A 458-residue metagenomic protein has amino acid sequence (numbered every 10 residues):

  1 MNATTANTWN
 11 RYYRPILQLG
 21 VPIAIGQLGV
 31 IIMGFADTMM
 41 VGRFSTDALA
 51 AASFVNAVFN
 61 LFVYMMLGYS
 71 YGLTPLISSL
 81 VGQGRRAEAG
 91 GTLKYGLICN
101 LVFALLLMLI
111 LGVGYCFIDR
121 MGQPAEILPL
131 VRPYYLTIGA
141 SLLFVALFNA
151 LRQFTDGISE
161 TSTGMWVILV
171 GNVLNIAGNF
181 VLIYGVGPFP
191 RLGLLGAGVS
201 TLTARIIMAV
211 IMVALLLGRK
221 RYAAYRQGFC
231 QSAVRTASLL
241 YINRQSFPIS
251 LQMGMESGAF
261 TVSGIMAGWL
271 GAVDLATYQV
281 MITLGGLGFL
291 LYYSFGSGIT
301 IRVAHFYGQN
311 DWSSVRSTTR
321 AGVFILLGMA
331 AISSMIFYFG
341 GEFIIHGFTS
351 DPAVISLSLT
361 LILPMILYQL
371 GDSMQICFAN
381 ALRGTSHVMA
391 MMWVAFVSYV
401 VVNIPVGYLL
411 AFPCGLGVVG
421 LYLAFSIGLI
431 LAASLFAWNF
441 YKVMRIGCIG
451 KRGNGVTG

Functional and structural regions predicted by a protein language model:
M1-I23, I77-L143, F189-F247, V303-Y368 (+1 more regions): Short alpha-helical transmembrane segments in multi-pass integral membrane proteins
T8-M39, R43-F44, A57-G72, L76 (+5 more regions): N-terminal transmembrane alpha-helices
Q18-D37, T137, G171, A204-M208 (+4 more regions): Transmembrane helical elements of multi-pass membrane transporters/channels
L28, I32-A50, I118-A125, V181-L194 (+5 more regions): Helix-terminus/linker motif at the lipid-water interface of multi-pass membrane proteins
F35-M39, C116, A150-F154, A177-Y184 (+6 more regions): Alpha-helical transmembrane segments of multipass membrane proteins
T46-A57, V131, Y135, G198 (+3 more regions): Small-residue hotspots at the loop-to-helix junctions and early N-terminal turns of transmembrane alpha-helices
L49-M108, G112, V145-G164, G264 (+2 more regions): Small-residue-rich hydrophobic transmembrane alpha-helices
S70, T74, I138-G157, G164-N172 (+6 more regions): Short runs within selected transmembrane alpha-helices of multi-pass transporters and secretion channels
